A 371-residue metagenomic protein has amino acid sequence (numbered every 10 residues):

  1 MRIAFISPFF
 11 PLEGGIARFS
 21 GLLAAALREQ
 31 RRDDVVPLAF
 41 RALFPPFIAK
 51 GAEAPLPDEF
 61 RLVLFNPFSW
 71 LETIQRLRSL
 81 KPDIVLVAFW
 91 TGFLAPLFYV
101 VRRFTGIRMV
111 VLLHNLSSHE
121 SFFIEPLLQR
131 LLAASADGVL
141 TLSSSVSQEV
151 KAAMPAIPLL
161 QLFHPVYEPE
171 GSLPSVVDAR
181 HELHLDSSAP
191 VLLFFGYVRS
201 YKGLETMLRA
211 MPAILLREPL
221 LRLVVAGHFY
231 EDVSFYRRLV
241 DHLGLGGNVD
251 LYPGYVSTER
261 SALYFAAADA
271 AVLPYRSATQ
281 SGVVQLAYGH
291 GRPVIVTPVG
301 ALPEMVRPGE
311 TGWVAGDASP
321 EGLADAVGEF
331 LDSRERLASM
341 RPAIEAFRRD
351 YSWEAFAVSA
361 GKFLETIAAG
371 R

Functional and structural regions predicted by a protein language model:
S7-E13, A17-S79, V146-S147, K151 (+1 more regions): N-terminal strand-loop element at the rim of the active site of nucleotide-sugar-dependent glycosyltransferases
A134-L173: Donor nucleotide-sugar binding/catalytic pocket of nucleotide-sugar-dependent glycosyltransferases
G171-L185, S359: A short helix/loop element that forms part of the nucleotide-sugar donor recognition site in Leloir-type
D186-K202, L208-M211, V224: Conserved donor-binding/catalytic core segment of Leloir-type glycosyltransferases
P190, R336-D350: A short, well-ordered alpha-helix in the C-terminal region of glycosyltransferases
S234-A262: Nucleotide-activated donor-binding/catalytic signature segment of Leloir-type glycosyltransferases, i.e., the conserved
L263-T279, R292: Acidic donor-binding loop of glycosyltransferase active sites
P308-G309, W313-P320, G328-E335: Conserved acidic donor-binding segment of nucleotide-sugar-dependent glycosyltransferases
